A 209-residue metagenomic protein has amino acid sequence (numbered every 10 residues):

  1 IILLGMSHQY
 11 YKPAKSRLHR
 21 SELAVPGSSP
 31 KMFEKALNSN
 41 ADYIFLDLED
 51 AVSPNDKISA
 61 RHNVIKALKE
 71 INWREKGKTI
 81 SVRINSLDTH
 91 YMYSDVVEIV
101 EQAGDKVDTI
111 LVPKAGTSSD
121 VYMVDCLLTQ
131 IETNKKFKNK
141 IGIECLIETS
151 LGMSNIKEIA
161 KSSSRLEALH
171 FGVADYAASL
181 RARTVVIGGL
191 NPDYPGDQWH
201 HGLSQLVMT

Functional and structural regions predicted by a protein language model:
L3-T209: Expand to "…catalyze enediolate/carbanion chemistry for C-C bond making/breaking, isomerization, decarboxylation
